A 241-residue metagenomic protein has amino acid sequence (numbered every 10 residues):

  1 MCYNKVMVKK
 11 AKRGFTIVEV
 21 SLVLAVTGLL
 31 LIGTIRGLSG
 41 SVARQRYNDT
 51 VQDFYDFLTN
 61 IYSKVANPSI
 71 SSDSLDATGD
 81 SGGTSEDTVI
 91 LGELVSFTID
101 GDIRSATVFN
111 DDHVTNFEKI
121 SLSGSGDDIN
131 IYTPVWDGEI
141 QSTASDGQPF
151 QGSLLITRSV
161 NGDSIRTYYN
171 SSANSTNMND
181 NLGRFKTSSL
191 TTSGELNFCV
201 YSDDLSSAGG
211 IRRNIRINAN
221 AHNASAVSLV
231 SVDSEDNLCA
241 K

Functional and structural regions predicted by a protein language model:
V6-M7, D203: Extracellular/secretory pathway and lumenal proteins
V8-Y47, V51: N-terminal single-pass transmembrane signal-anchor helix
S21, D53-S63, S81-G83, N174: Short linear motifs at secondary-structure transitions and domain/linker junctions
V42-D76: Membrane-proximal N-terminal amphipathic helix
V65-G101: Short, glycine/small-hydrophobic-rich surface segments
D102-K241: Intrinsically disordered, low-complexity regions enriched in Pro/Ser/Thr/Gly and acidic residues
